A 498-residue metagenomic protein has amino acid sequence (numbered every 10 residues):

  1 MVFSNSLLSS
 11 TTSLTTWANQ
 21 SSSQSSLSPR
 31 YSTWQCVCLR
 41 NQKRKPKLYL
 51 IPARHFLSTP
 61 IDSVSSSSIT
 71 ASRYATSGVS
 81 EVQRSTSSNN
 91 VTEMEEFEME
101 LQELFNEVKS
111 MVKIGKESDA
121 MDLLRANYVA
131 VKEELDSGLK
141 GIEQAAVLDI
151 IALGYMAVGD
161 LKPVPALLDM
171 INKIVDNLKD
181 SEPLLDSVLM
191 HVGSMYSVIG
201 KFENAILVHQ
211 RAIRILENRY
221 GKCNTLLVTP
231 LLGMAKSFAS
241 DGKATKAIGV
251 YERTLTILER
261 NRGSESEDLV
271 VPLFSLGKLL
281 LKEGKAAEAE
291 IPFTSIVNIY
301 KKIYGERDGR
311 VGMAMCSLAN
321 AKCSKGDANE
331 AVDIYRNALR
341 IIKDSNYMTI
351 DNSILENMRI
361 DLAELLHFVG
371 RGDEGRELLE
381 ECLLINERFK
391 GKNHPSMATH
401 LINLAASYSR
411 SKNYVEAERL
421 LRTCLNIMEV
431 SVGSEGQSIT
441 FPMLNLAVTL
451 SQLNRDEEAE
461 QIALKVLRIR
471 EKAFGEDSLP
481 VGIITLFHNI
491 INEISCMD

Functional and structural regions predicted by a protein language model:
M1-D498: Intrinsic-disorder-linked linear interaction elements in eukaryotic regulatory proteins
